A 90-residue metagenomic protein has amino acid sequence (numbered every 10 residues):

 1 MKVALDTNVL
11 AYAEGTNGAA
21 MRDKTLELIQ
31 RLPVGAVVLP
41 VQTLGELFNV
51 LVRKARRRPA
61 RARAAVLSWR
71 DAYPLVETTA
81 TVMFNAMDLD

Functional and structural regions predicted by a protein language model:
M1-L39, K54-L67: Short, well-structured N-terminal submotif of metal-dependent ribonuclease cores
L10-A11, G45-N49: Short, active-site-adjacent cap segments at secondary-structure transitions
F48-V52, R70, M87-D88: Amphipathic alpha-helical segments within well-ordered protein domains
A55, Y73-P74: Structural motif
A65, A72-Y73: Alpha-helical ligand/cofactor-binding cores
P74-D90: Active-site neighborhoods of divalent-metal-dependent phosphate/nucleic-acid chemistry enzymes
